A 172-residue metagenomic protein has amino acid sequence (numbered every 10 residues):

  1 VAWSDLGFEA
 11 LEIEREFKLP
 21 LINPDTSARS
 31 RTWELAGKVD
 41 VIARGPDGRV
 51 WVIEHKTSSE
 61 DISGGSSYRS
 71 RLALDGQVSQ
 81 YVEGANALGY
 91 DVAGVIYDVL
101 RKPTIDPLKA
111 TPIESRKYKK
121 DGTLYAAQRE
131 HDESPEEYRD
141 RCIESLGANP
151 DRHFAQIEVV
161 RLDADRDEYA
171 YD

Functional and structural regions predicted by a protein language model:
V1-E14, L88: Acidic-basic catalytic patches of nuclease active cores, encompassing PD-(D/E)XK and other metal-cofactor nuclease
R15-Y171: Mg2+/Mn2+-dependent nuclease catalytic core
